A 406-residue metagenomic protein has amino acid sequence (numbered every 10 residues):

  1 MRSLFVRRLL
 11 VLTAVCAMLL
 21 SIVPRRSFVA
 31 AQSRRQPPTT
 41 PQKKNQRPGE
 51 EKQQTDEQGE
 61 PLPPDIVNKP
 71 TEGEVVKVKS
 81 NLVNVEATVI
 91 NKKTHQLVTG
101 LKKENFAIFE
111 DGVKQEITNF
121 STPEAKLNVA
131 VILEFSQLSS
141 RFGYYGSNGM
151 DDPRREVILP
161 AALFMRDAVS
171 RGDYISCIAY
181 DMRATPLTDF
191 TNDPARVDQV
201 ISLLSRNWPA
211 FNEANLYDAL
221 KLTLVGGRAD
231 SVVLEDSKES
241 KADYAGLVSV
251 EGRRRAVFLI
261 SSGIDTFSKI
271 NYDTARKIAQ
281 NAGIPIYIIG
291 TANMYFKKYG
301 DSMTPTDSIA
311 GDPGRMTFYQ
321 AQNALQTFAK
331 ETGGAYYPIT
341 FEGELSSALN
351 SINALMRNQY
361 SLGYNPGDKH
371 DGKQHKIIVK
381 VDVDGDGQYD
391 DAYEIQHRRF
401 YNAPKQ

Functional and structural regions predicted by a protein language model:
M1-T13, P24: Bacterial N-terminal signal peptides that target proteins for export
L12, P24-Q406: Scaffold/interface architecture of coatomer-like assemblies
A17-R25: Hydrophobic membrane-targeting alpha-helices
